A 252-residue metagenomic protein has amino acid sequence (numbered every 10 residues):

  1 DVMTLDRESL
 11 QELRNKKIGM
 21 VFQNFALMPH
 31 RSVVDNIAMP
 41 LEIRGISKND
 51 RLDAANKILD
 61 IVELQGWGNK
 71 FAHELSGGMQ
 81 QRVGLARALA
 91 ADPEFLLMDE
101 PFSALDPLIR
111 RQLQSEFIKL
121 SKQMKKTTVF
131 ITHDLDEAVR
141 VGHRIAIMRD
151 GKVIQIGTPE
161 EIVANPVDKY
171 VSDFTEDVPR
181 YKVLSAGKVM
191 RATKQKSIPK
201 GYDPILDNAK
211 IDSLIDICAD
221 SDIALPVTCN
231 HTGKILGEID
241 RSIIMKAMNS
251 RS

Functional and structural regions predicted by a protein language model:
D1, E42-G45, N49-W67: Conserved ABC ATPase "signature" region
R31-A38: Short coil-to-helix segment of the ABC ATPase nucleotide-binding domain corresponding to the Q-loop/switch region
F71-L75, M79-Q81: Conserved ABC ATPase signature
A90-E94: A short, proline-enriched helix->beta-strand linker immediately N-terminal to the Walker B motif in ABC-type P-loop
I156-G157, N165, E238: ABC ATPase "signature
P199-I223, V227-H231, G237-S252: The conserved cystathionine-beta-synthase
